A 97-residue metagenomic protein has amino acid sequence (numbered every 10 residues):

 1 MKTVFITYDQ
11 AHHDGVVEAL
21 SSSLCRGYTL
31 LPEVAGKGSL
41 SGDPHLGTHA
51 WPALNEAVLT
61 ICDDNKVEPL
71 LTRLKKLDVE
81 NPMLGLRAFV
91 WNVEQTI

Functional and structural regions predicted by a protein language model:
M1-I97: Positively charged, small/polar-rich N-terminal and surface patches that mediate targeting and assembly and bind
